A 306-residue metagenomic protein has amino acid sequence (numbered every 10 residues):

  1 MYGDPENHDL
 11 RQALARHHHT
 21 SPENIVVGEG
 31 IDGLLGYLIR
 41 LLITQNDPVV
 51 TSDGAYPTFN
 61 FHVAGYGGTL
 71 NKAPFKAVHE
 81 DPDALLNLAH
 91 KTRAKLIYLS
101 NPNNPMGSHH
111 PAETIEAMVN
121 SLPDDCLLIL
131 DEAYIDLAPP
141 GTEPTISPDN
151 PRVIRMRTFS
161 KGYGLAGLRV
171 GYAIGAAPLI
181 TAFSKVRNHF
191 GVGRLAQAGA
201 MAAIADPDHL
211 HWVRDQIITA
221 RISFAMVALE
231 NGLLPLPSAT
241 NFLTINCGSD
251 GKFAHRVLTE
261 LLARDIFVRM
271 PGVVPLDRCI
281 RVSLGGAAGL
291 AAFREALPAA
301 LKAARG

Functional and structural regions predicted by a protein language model:
M1, E23-I25, R155, N231-L234 (+1 more regions): A short linear hydrophobic-aromatic micro-motif
M1-G33, Y37, A304: N-terminal small-domain helix-loop-helix segment of the aminotransferase-like
E6, R152-L236: PLP-dependent aminotransferase class I/II
H8, L41-L99: PLP-dependent aminotransferase-like
S21-I25, Q45-P48, D125, E132 (+2 more regions): Short acidic capping loops at alpha-helix termini that bridge into adjacent secondary structure
A64, P82-R93, P105-L165: Active-site pre-lysine segment of PLP-dependent enzymes
E113, R256, E260-R269, V273-G306: PLP-dependent enzyme catalytic core of the Aspartate aminotransferase-like
I218, E230-R264, I280, L284: Conserved PLP-binding catalytic core of the aspartate aminotransferase-like
